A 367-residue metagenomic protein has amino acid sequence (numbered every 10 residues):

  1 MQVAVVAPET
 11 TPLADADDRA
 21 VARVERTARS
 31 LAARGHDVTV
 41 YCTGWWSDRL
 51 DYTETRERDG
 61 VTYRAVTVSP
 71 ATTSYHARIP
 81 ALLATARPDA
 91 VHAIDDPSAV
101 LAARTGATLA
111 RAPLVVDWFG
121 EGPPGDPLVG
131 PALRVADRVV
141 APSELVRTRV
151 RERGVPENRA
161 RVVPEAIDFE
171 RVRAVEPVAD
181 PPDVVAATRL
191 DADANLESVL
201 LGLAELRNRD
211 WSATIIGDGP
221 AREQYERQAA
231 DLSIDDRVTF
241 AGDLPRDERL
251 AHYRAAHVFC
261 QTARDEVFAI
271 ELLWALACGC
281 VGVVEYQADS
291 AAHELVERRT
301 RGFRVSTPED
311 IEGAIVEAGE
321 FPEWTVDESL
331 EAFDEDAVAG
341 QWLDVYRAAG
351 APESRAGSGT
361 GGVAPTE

Functional and structural regions predicted by a protein language model:
M1-D48, R347: N-terminal subdomain of nucleotide-sugar transferases
W45-R58, Y63-V91, P97-T105, L109 (+2 more regions): An amphipathic, basic-hydrophobic alpha-helix
L145, A166: Carbohydrate-associated surface elements
E176-L203, E331: Conserved donor-binding/catalytic core segment of Leloir-type glycosyltransferases
E226-L244: Nucleotide-activated donor-binding/catalytic signature segment of Leloir-type glycosyltransferases, i.e., the conserved
D243-L244, A251-A256: Short alpha-helical donor nucleotide-sugar binding micro-motif in glycosyltransferases
R264: Aromatic "clamp/platform" in nucleotide-sugar-dependent glycosyltransferases that forms part of the donor/acceptor
V281-Y286, S290: Short hydrophobic beta-strand element within catalytic cores of glycosyltransferases and related nucleotide-activated
